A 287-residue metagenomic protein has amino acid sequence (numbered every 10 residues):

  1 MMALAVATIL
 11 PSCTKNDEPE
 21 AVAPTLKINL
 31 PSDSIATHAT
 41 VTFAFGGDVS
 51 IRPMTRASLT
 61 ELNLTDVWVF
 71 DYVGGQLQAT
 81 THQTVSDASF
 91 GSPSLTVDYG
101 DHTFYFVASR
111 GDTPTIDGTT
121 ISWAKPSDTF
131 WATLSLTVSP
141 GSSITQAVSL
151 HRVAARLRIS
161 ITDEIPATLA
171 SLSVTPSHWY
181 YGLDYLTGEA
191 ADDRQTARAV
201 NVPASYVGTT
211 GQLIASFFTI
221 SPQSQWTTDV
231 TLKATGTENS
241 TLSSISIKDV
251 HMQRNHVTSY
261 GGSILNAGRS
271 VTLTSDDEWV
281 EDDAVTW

Functional and structural regions predicted by a protein language model:
M1-A7: Sec-dependent N-terminal signal peptides
I9-S12: C-terminal motif of bacterial Sec signal peptides marking the signal peptidase cleavage site
T14-D17: Bacterial signal peptide processing site
T25-N29, T42, W68, Y105 (+5 more regions): Beta-strand secondary-structure signal
T25-T60, I161-I165: Short amphipathic, basic-aromatic surface patches that mediate peripheral association with negatively charged
N29, W123-V153, R158-T162, I245-W287: Extracellular beta-sheet/turn segments enriched in Thr/Pro/Gly and aliphatic residues
P53-G118, T168-H256, E281-W287: Tryptophan-paired
L95-V97, V148-R152, S160-P166, I220-S221: Extracellular and analogous surface-interaction loops
